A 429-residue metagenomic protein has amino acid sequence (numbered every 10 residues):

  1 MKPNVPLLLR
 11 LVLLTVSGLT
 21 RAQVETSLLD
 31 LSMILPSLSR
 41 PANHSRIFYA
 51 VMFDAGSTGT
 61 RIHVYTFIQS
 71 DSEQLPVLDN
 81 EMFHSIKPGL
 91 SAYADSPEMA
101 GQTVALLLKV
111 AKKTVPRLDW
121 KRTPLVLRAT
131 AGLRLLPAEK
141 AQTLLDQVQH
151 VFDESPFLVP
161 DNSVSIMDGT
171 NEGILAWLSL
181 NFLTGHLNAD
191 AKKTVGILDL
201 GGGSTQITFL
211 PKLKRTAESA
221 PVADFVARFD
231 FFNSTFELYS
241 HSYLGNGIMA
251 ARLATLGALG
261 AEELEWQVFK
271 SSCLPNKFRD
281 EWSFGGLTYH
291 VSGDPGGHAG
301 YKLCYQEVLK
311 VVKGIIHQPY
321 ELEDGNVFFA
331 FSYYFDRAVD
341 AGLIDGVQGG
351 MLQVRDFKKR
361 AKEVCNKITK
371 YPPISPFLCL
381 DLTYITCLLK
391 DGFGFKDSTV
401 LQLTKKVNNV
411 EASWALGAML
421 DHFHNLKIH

Functional and structural regions predicted by a protein language model:
M1-L8, T170: Bacterial N-terminal signal peptides that target proteins for export
K2, V12-R46: N-terminal signal peptide
L19-L35, L78-M82, V159-P160, E172-L175 (+1 more regions): Acidic/polar, low-complexity linker and loop regions
A50, V64, F83-W120, V126 (+2 more regions): Helical "lid/coupling" subdomains associated with nucleotide-phosphate turnover
D54, D199: Conserved catalytic-loop position in the HRD/HxD motif
G56-T58: N-terminal switch/interaction subdomains of large nucleotide-dependent motors and GTPases
D71-D79: Beta-propeller domains
